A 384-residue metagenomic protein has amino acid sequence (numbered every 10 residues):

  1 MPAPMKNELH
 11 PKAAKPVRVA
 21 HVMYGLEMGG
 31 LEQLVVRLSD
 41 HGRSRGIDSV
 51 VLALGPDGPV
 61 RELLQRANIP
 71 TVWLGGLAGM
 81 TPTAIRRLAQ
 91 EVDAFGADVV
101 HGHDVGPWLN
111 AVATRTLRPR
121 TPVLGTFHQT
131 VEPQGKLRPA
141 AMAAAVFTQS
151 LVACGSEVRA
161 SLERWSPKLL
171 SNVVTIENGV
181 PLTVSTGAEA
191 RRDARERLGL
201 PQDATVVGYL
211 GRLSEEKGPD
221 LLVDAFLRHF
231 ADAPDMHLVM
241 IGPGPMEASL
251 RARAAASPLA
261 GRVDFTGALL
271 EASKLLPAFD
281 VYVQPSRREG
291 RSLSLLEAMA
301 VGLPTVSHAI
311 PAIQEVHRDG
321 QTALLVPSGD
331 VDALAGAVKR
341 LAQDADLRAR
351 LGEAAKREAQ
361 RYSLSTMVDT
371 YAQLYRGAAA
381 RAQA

Functional and structural regions predicted by a protein language model:
K6-L9, T186-L200, L347: A short helix/loop element that forms part of the nucleotide-sugar donor recognition site in Leloir-type
G29-D40, T205, Y209-R228, P245-A252 (+2 more regions): A conserved mid-protein helix/loop that constitutes part of the nucleotide-sugar donor-binding site
G46-D48, R197, P201-T205, P219-D264 (+2 more regions): A conserved nucleotide-sugar
L52-A53, P304-S307, H317: Short hydrophobic beta-strand element within catalytic cores of glycosyltransferases and related nucleotide-activated
V123-V152, S166-K168: A conserved, positively charged/aromatic
D193-E196, A333, R340, L347-R361 (+1 more regions): A short, well-ordered alpha-helix in the C-terminal region of glycosyltransferases
A268, R287: Aromatic "clamp/platform" in nucleotide-sugar-dependent glycosyltransferases that forms part of the donor/acceptor
D319-G320, L324-V331, R340-A345: Conserved acidic donor-binding segment of nucleotide-sugar-dependent glycosyltransferases
